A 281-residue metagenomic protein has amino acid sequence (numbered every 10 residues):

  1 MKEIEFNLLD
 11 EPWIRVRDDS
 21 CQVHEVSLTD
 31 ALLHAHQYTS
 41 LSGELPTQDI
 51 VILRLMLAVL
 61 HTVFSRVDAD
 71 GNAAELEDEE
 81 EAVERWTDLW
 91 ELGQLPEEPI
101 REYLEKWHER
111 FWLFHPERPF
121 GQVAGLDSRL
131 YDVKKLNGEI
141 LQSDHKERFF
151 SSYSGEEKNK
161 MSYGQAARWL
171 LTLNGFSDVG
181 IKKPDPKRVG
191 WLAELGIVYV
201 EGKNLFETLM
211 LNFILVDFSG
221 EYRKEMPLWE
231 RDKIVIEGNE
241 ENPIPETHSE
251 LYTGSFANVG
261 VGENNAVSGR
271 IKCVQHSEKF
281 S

Functional and structural regions predicted by a protein language model:
M1-G262, A266-R270: Conserved small-residue
F280-S281: Structured mid-domain segments that build the active-site/substrate or prosthetic-cofactor binding neighborhood
